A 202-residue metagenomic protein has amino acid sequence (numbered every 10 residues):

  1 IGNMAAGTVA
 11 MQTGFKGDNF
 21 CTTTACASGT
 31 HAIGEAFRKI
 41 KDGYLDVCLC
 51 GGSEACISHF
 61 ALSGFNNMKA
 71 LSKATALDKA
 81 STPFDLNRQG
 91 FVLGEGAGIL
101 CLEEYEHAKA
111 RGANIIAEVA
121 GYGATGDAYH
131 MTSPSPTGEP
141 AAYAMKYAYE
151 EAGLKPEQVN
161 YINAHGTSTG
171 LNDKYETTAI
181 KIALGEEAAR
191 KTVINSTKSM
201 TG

Functional and structural regions predicted by a protein language model:
I1-E35, N67-V92, K181-G202: Conserved catalytic cysteine-centered active-site region of acyl-thioester-dependent Claisen-condensing enzymes
I1-T24, K39, S53-L62, P156-K174: Conserved beta-ketoacyl condensing-enzyme motif
M4, T8-Q12, E35-K39, F60 (+5 more regions): Alpha-helical scaffold segments in soluble metabolic enzymes
V9, G29, A36, F65 (+4 more regions): Conserved small-residue
N19-T24, L45-S53, N114-Y122, E157-A164 (+1 more regions): Beta-strand segments within the central parallel beta-sheet cores of soluble alpha/beta enzyme folds
A76-A152, Y161: Condensing-enzyme catalytic core mediating Claisen C-C bond formation in acyl metabolism
G112, A152-K155, L184-R190: Short helix-capping segments at alpha-helix termini
Y129-G138, T167-L184: Short glycine/threonine-rich loop-to-helix capping motif typified by GTGT followed within a few residues by an Asp-Pro
